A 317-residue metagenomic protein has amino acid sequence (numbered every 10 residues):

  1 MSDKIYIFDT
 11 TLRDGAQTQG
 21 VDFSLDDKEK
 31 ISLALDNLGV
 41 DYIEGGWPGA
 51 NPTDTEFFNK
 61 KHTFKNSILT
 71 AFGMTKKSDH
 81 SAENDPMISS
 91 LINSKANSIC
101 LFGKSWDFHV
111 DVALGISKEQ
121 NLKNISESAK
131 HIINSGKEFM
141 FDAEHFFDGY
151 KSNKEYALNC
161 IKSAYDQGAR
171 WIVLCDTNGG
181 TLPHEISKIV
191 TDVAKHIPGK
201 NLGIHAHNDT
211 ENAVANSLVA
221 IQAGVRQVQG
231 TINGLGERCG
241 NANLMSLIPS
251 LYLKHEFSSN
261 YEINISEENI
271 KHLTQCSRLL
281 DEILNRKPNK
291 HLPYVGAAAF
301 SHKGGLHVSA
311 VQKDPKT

Functional and structural regions predicted by a protein language model:
D3-I7, D14, T18-I43, F58-K60 (+3 more regions): Alpha/beta enzyme core
K4-I5, T11, H255-T317: A mid-to-C-terminal "edge-of-domain" accessory segment
E29, L158, E211-V214, N241: Glycine-rich phosphate-binding loop at the start of an alpha helix
D36-D41, V225-G230, I248-S259: Short acidic (Asp/Glu) and glycine-rich catalytic loops that position anionic groups and cofactors
I68-G73: A glycine-rich helix N-cap at a beta->alpha junction
T177, Q229-R238: Active-site PLP-lysine loop of aminotransferase-like
H205-T231: Small-aliphatic-rich amphipathic alpha-helix that forms the alpha element of a beta-alpha
G236-E268: C-terminal helical cap(s) of enzyme catalytic domains, especially alpha/beta-barrels
